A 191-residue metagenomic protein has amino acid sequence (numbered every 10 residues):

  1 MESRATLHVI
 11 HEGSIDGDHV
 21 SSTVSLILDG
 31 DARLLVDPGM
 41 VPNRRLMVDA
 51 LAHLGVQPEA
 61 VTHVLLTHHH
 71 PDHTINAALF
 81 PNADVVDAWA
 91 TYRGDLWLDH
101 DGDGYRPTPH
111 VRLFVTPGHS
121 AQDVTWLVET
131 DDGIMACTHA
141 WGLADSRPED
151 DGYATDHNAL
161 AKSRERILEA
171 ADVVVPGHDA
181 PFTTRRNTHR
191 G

Functional and structural regions predicted by a protein language model:
M1-H53, V124-G142: Conserved beta-strand hairpin/beta-sheet module of binuclear metal-dependent hydrolase folds, prominently
R4-V9, T108-F114: Short, hydrophobic/aromatic-rich segments at coil-to-beta transitions
I15-V20, P38-P109: Active-site HxH/HxHxD metal-binding segment of metal-dependent hydrolases
I27, D37, V61, H68 (+4 more regions): Divalent metal-coordination and catalytic microenvironments
G30-D31, A77-D84, D131, E169-V173: Short glycine/proline-enriched coil/turn segments at helix->beta-strand junctions
R33-D37, V85-D87, V111-L113, M135-T138 (+1 more regions): Short hydrophobic-aromatic micro-motifs
R33-L34, A60-H63, A170-D172: Short active-site oxyanion
P42, V115, A121-G191: Metallo-beta-lactamase
